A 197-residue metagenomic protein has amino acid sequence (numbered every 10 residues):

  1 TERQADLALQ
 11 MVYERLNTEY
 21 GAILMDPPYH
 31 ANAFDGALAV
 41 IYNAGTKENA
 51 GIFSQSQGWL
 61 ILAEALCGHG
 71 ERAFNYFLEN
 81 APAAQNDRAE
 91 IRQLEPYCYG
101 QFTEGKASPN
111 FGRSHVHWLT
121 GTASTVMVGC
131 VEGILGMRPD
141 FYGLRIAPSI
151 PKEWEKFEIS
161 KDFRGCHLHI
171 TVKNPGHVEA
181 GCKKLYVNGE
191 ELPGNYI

Functional and structural regions predicted by a protein language model:
T1-H115, L119, V128: Active-site core of glycosidic bond-cleaving carbohydrate-active enzymes
R3-Q4, C67-A73, E132-I197: Beta-rich accessory regions
A123-S124: Glycine-rich and small/hydrophobic secondary-structure elements
